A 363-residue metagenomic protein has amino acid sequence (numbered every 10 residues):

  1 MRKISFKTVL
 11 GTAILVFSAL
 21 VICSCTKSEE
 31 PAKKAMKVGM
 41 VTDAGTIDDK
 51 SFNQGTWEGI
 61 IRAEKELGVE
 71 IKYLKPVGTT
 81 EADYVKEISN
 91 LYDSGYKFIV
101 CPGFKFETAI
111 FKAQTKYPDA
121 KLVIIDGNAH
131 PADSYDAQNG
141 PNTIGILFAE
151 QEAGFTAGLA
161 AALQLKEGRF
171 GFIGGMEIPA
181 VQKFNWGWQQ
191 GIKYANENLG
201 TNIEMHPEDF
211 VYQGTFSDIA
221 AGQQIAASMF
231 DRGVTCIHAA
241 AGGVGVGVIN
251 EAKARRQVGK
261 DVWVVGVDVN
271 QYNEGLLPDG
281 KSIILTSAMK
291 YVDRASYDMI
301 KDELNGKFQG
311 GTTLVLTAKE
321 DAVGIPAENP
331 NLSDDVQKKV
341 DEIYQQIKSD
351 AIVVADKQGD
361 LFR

Functional and structural regions predicted by a protein language model:
R2-T12: Bacterial N-terminal signal peptides that target proteins for export
G11-A19: Hydrophobic helical h-region of N-terminal Sec-dependent signal peptides in bacterial secretory/periplasmic proteins
V21-S24: C-terminal motif of bacterial Sec signal peptides marking the signal peptidase cleavage site
S28-R363: A residue-level marker of the well-folded mature domains of exported/periplasmic proteins
